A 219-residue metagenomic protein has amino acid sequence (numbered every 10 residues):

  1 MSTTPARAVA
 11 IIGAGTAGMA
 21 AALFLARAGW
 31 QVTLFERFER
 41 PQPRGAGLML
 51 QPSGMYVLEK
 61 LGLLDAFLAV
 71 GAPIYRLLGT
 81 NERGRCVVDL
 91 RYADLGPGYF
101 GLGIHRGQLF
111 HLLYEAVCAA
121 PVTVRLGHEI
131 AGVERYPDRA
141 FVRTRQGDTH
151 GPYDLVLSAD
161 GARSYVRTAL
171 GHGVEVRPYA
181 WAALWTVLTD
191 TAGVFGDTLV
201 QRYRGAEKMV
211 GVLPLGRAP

Functional and structural regions predicted by a protein language model:
T3-G15: Beta1/beta-strand and adjacent pyrophosphate-binding region of the FAD-binding site in flavoprotein oxidoreductases
G18-M19: N-terminal Rossmann-fold NAD(P) dinucleotide-binding loop
A26-A46: Glycine-rich FAD pyrophosphate-binding loop
W30, L63, V122: Short phosphate-binding/catalytic loops that engage adenosine nucleotides
A46, Q51-A116: Active-site-adjacent segment of FAD-dependent monooxygenases/related oxidoreductases
Y114-E115, A119-P219: Conserved FAD-binding catalytic core of PHBH/FMO-like flavoproteins
